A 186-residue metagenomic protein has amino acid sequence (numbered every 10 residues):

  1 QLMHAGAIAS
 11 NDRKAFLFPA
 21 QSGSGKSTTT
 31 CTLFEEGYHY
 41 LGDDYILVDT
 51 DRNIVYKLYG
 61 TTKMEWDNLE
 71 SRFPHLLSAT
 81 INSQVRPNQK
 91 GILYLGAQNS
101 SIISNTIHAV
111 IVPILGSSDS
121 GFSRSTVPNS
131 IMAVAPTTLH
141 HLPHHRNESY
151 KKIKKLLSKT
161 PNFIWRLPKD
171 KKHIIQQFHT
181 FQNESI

Functional and structural regions predicted by a protein language model:
Q1-L2: N-terminal pre-Walker A segment at the start of P-loop NTPase domains
G6, S10-Q21, E35-I186: Glycine-rich, often acidic-flanked micro-motifs that create phosphate/phosphodiester-binding or positioning elements
S24-K26: Conserved glycine(s) of the Walker
T29-T30: Post-Walker A alpha-helix
